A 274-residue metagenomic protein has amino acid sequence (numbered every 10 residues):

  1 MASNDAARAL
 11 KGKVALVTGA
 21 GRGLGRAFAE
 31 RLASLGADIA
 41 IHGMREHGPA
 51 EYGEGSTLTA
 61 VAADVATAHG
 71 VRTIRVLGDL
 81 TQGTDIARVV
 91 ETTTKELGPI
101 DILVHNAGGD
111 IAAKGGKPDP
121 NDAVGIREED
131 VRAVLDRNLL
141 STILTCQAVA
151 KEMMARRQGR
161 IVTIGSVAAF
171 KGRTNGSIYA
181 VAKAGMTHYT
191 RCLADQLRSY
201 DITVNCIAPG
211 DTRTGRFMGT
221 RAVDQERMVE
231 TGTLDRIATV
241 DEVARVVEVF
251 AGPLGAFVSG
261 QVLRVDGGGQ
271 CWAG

Functional and structural regions predicted by a protein language model:
A2-A6, K171, T231, D235 (+2 more regions): Short C-terminal tail/terminal secondary-structure segment of NAD(P)H-dependent dehydrogenase/reductase domains
A2-L97, I111-G125, E129-D130: Short-chain dehydrogenase/reductase
D101, A123-I143, Q158, V162 (+3 more regions): Catalytic Tyr-X3-Lys loop
C146, A182, T190: Active-site helix of classical SDR
K151, A194-Q196, A256: Alpha-helical segment proximal to the catalytic Tyr-Lys
S166: Residue(s) in the substrate-gating loop at a strand-loop-helix junction that position the organic substrate next
R198, T203, V258-G260: Short, small/polar-rich loop/turn modules that mediate ligand/substrate recognition or access, typified
G232-V243, L254: A conserved structural motif in NAD(P)-dependent oxidoreductases
